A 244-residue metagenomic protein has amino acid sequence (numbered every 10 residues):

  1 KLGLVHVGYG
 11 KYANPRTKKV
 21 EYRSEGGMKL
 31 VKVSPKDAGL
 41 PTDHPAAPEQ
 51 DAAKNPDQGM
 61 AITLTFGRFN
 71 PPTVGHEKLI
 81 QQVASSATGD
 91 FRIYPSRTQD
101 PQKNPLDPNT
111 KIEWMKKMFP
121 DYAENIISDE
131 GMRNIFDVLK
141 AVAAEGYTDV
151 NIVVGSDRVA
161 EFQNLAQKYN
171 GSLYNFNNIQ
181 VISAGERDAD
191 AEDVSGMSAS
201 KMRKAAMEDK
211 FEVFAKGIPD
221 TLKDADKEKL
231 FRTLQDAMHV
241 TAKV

Functional and structural regions predicted by a protein language model:
K1-G8, M197-K201: Short intrinsically disordered, low-complexity coil segments enriched in acidic
L2, K19-V20, K36-D37, P41-A47: A charge-rich, low-complexity, intrinsically flexible signal that marks solvent-exposed coils, linkers, repeats
H6, K11-N14, V20-S24, M28-K32: Short linear proline/tyrosine/threonine-rich motifs used for host-factor recruitment and membrane trafficking/assembly
N14-T17, P45, V244: Intrinsically disordered, low-complexity repeat segments enriched in small/polar residues
L30-K32, A46, A53: Extracytoplasmic/periplasmic low-complexity, intrinsically disordered Ser/Thr/Pro-rich repeat/linker regions
P48-V244: Nucleotidyltransferase catalytic core that binds NTPs
